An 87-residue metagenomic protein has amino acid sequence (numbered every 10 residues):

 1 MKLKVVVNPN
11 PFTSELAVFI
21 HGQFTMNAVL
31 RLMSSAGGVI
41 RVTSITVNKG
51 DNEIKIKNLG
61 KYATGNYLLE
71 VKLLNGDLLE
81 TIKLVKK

Functional and structural regions predicted by a protein language model:
M1-N8, T13-K87: C-terminal outer-membrane/trafficking sorting elements
